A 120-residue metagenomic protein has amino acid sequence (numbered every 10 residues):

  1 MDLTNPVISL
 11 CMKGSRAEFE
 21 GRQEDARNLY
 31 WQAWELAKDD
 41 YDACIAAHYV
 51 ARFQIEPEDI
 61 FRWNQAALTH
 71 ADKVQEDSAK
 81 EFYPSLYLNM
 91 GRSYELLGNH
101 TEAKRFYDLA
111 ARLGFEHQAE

Functional and structural regions predicted by a protein language model:
M1, A33-D40, A71-K80, E116-H117: Flexible helix-coil transition and linker loops at the boundaries of alpha-helical arrays
I8-D25: Alpha-helical segment of the N-proximal tetratricopeptide repeat
L10, C44-A47, Y87: TPR repeat positional signature
G14, H48-A51, P84, G91: Conserved small-residue packing positions in alpha-helical repeats and bundles
Q23-E24, P57-I60, H100: TPR-repeat structural position
C44-K80: Helix-adjacent hinge/juxtasegments
R62-D72, L96-Q118: TPR/TPR-like (Sel1-like) alpha-helical repeat modules
